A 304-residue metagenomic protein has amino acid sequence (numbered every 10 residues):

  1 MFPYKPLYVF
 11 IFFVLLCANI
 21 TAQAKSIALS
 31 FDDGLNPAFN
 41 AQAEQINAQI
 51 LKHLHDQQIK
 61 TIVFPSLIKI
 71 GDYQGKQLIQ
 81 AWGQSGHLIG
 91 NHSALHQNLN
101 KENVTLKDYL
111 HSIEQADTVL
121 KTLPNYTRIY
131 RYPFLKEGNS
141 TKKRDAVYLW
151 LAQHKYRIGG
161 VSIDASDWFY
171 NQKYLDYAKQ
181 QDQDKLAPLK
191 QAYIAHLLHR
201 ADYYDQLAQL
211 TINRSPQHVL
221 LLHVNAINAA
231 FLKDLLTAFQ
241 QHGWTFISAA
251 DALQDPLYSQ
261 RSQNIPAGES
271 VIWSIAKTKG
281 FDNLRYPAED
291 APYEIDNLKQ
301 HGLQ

Functional and structural regions predicted by a protein language model:
M1-K5: N-terminal secretory signal peptides that target proteins for export/translocation
Y8-N19: Bacterial N-terminal signal peptides
Q23-L135, L220-L221, A238: Active-site beta->alpha N-cap acidic-glycine motif
F39-Q42, Q97-T122, S140-H154, S162-R214 (+1 more regions): Alpha-helical scaffold elements lining the catalytic groove of polysaccharide deacetylases
H55, T61, G71, G160 (+1 more regions): C-terminal domain-boundary segment and adjacent tail
Q77-L78, A146-V147, D234-L235: A short acidic, amphipathic alpha-helical/loop segment
Q77-Q80, V104-K107, K173-Y177, Q260-I265: Short low-complexity, flexible loop/linker segments enriched in glycine and/or proline with clustered acidic
S85-I89, A152-R157: Glycine-enriched alpha-helix->loop->beta-strand junction motifs that scaffold or abut catalytic
